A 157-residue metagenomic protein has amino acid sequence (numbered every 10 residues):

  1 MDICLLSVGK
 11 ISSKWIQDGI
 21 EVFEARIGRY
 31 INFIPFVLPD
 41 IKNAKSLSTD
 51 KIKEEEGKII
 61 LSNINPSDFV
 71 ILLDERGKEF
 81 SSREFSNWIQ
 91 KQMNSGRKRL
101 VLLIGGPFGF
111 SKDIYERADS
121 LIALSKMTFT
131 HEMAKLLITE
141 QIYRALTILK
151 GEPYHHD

Functional and structural regions predicted by a protein language model:
M1-I27: N-terminal beta1-alpha1 ligand-phosphate binding loop
D2-C4, I34-F36, V101: A structural signal for isolated positions on well-ordered beta-strands in alpha/beta enzyme cores
L5, I71, G105, I138: Conserved RecA-like P-loop NTPase ATPase core
I11, E75-K78, G106-G109: Short glycine-rich anion-binding loops that position phosphate/pyrophosphate groups of nucleotides and phosphorylated
I16-I20, S82-S86, Y115, K135: Conserved strand-to-helix beginnings and helix N-cap segments that scaffold or border functional pockets
N32-F33, P39-K98: S-adenosyl-L-methionine/SAH cofactor-binding core of RNA-modifying enzymes
G105-G106, R117: Proline/glycine-rich low-complexity loops and linkers
K112-H156: Structured adenosyl-cofactor binding patch, chiefly the S-adenosyl-L-methionine
